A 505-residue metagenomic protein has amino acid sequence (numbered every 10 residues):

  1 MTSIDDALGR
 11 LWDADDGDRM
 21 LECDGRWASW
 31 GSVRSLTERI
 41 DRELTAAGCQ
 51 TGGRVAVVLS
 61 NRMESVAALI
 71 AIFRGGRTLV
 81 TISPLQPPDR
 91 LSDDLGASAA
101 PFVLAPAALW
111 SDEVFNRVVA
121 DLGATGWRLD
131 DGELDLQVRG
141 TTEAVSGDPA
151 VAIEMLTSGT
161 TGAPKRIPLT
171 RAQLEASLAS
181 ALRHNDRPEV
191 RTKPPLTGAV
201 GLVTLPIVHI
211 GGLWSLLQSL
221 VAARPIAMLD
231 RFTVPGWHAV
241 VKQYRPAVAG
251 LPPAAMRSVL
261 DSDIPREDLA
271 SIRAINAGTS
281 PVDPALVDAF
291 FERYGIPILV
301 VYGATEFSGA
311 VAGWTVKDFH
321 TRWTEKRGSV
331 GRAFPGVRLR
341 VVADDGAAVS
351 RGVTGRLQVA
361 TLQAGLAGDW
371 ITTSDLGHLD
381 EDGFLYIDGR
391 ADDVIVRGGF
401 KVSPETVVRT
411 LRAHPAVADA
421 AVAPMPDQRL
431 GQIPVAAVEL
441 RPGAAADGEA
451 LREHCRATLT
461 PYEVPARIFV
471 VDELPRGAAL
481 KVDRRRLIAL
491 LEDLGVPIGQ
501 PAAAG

Functional and structural regions predicted by a protein language model:
R19-G48, A56-R62, V66, I70 (+1 more regions): Conserved AMP-binding/adenylate-forming core of the ANL superfamily
S29-G31, A152-A179: Conserved AMP-binding A3 loop
R34-R39, I167-K193, T204, M256-D261: Conserved structural elements of the adenylate-forming
A46-A47, I70, R74-A144: Structural core segment of the AMP-binding/adenylate-forming
S65, S374-E463, V482, R486: AMP-binding/adenylate-forming catalytic core of the ANL superfamily
L178-V200, V208-A247: Conserved AMP-binding/adenylation subdomain of ANL enzymes
V221, A247-L251, D261-T324, R338: Gly/Ser/Thr-rich phosphate-binding loop
T460-K481, Q500-A504: AMP-binding/adenylate-forming catalytic domain of the ANL superfamily
